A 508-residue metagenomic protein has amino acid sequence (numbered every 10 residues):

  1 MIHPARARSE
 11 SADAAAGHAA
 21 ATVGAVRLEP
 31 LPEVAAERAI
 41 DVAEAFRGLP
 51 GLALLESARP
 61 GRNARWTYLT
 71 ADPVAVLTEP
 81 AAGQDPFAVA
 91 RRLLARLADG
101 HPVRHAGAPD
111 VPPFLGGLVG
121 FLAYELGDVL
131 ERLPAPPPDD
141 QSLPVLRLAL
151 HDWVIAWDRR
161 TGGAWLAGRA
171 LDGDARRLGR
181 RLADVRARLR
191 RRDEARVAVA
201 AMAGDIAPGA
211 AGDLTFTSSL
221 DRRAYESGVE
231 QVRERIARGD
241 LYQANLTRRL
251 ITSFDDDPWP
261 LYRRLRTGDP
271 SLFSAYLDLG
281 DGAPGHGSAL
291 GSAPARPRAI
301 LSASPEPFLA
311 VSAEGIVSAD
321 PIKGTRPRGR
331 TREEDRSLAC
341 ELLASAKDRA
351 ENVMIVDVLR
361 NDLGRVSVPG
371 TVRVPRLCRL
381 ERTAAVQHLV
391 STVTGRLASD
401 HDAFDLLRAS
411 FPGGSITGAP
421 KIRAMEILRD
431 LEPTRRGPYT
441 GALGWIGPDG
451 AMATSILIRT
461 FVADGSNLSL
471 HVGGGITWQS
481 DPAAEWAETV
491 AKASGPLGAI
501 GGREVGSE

Functional and structural regions predicted by a protein language model:
M1-E508: Extended alpha-helical targeting/anchoring segments, especially N-terminal organellar/secretory targeting helices
